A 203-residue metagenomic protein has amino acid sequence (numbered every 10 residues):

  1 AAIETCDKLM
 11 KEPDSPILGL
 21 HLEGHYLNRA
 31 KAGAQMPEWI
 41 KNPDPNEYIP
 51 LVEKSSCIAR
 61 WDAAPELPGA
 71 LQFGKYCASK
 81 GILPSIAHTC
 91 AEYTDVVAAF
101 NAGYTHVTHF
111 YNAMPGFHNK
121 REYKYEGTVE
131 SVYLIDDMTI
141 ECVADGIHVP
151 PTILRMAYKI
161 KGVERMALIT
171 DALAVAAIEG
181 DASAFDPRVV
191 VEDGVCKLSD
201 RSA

Functional and structural regions predicted by a protein language model:
A2-Y125, A177: Histidine/acidic-residue-rich, glycine-tolerant segments that coordinate divalent metal ions
D95-A203: Active-site-adjacent C-terminal substructures of enzyme catalytic domains
